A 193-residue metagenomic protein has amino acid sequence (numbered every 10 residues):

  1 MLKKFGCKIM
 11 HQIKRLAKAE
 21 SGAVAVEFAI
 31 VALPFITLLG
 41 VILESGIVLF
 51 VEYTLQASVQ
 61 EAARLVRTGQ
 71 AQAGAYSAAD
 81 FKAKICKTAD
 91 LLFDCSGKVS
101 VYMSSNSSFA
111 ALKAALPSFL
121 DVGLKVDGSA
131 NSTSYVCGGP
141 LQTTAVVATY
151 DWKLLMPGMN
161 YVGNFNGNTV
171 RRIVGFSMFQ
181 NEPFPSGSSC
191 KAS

Functional and structural regions predicted by a protein language model:
L2-A89: Alpha-helical assembly-interface signal, strongest on the long, hydrophobic N-terminal helix that forms
L2-C7, E61-S193: Short, conserved structural patches
